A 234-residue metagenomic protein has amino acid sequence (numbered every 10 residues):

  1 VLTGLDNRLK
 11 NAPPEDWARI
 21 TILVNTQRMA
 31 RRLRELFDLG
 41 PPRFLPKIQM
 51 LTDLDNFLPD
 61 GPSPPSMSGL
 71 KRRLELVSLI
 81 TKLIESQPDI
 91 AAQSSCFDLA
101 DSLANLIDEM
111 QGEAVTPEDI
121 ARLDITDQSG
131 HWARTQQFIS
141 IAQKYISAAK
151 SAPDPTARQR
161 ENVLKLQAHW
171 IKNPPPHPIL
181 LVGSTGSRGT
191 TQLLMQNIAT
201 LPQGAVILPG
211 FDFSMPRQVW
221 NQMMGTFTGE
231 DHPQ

Functional and structural regions predicted by a protein language model:
V1-L33: Glycine-rich P-loop/Walker A and Walker A-like loops and their local beta1-loop-alpha1 context in P-loop NTPases
K10-P14, I171, A199: Residue-level signal for alpha-helix termini/capping positions
P14, G186-T190: Short, glycine/acidic-rich beta->alpha junctions
W17-R19, P174-P178, L201-Q203: A general structural motif
V24-P174, G189, Q196, P202 (+1 more regions): Basic/charged alpha-beta structural segments of nucleotide/phosphate-handling enzymes
P175-S187: Conserved P-loop NTPase "ATPase switch" module shared by AAA+ and STAND
